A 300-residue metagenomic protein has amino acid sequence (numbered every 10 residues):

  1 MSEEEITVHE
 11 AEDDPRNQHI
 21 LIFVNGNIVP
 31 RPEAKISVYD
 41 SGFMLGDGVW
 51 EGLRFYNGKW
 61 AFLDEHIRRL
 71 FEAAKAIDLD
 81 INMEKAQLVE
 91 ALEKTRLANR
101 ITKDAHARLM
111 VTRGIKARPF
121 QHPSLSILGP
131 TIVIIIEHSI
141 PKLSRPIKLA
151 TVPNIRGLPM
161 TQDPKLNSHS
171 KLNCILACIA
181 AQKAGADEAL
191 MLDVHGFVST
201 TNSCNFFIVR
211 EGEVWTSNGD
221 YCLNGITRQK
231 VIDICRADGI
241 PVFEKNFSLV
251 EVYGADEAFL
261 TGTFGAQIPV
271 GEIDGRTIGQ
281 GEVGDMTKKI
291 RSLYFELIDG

Functional and structural regions predicted by a protein language model:
M1-L190, V194-F197, L223, I232-G300: Conserved alpha/beta cores of soluble small-molecule-handling proteins
L190, F197-G219, N224: Glycine- and Gly-Pro-enriched alpha-helical subdomains that act as flexible, kink-prone "lid/hinge" or packing modules
T227-Q229: Secondary-structure junction motif
